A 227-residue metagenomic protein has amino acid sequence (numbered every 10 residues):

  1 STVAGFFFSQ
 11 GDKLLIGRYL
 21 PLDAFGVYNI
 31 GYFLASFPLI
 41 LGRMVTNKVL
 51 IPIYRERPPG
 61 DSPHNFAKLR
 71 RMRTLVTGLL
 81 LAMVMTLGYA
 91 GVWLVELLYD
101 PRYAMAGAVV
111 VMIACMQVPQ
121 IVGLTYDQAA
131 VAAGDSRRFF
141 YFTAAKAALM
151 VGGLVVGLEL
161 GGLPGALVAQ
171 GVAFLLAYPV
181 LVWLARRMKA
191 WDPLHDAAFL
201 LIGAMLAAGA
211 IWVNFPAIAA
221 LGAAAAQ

Functional and structural regions predicted by a protein language model:
S1, G5, S9, Y32-A35 (+7 more regions): Short runs within selected transmembrane alpha-helices of multi-pass transporters and secretion channels
Q10-I16, L20, T46-L50, Y54 (+1 more regions): Hydrophobic/aromatic end-of-helix segments at the C-terminal termini of transmembrane alpha-helices
I16-S36, A104-A108: Interfacial/gating helices of multi-pass transporter permease domains
L20-A24, P59, Y99, D135 (+2 more regions): A helix-boundary/kink motif common to multi-pass secondary transporters, especially Major Facilitator Superfamily
G31, A35-R73, D127-A132: Helix-loop junctions and terminal segments of transmembrane helices in multi-pass membrane transport/translocation
T46, D127-A129, V156, G171-G222: C-terminal transmembrane helix end/exit motif
G60-V84, R137, F142, D196-A198 (+1 more regions): Membrane-water interface segments that mark the loop-to-transmembrane alpha-helix transition
P63, A67-R70, G88-T125, P164 (+1 more regions): Interfacial segments at transmembrane-helix termini and the short loops linking adjacent helices
